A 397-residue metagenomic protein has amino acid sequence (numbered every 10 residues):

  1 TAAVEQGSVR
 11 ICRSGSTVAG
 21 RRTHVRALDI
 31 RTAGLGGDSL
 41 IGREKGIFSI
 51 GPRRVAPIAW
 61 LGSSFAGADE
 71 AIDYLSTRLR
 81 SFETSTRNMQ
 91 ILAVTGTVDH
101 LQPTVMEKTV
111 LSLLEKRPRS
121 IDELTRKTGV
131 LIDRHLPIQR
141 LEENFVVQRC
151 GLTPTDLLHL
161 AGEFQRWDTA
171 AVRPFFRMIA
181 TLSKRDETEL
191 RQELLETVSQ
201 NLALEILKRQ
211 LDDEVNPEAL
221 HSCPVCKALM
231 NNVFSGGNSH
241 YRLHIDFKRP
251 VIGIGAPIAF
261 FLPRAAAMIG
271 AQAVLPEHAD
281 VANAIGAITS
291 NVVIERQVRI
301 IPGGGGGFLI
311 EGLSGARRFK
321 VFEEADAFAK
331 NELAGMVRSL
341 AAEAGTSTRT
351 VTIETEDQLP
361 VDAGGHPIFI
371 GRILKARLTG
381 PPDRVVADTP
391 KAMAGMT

Functional and structural regions predicted by a protein language model:
T1-T397: N-terminally biased helix-coil "hinge/interface" segments that flank
